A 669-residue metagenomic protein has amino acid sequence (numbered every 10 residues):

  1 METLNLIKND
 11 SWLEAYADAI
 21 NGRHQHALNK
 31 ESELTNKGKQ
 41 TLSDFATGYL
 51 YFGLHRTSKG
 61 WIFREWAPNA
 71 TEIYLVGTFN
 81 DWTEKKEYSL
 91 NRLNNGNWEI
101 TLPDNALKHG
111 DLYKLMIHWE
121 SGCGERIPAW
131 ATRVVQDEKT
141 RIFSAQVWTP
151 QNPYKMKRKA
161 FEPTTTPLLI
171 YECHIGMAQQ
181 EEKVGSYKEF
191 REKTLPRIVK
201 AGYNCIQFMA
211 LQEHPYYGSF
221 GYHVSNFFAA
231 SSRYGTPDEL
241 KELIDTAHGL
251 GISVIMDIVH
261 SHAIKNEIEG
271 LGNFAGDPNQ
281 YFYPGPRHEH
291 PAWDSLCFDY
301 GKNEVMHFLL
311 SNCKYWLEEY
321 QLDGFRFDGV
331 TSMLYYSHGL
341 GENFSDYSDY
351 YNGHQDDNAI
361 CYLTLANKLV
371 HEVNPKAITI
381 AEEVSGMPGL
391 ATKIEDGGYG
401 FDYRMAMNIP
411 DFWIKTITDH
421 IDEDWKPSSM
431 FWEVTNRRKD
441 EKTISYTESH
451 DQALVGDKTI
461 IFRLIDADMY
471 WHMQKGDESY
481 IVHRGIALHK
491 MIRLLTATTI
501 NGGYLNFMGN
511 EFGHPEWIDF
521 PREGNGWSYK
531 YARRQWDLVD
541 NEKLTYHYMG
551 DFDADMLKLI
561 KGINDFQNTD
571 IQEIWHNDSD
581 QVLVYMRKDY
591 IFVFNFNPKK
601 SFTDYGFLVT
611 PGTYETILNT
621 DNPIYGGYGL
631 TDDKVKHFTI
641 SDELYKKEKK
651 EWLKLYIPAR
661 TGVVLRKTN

Functional and structural regions predicted by a protein language model:
M1-I62, T83-K85, S89-E172, M177-E182 (+2 more regions): The feature marks proteins involved in alpha-glucan
F63-A67, I73, G77, N597-T613: Surface-exposed beta-strand/loop patches in extracellular or lumenal glycoproteins
E65, L115, C173, I198 (+13 more regions): Conserved, mostly hydrophobic/aromatic
H109-Y113, K588, D633-N669: C-terminal beta-strand-rich structural cap/linker in extracellular carbohydrate-active enzymes
V135, P153, K157-T165, I170 (+2 more regions): Substrate-binding/active-site clefts of carbohydrate-active enzymes
E289-S295, Y300, G353, Y628-W652: Surface-exposed acidic, glycine/proline-enriched linker/cap segments that occur as 15-30-residue helix-coil
Q321-D323, G341-Y529, K561-G606, T613 (+2 more regions): Conserved alpha/beta catalytic core and glycan-binding cleft of carbohydrate-active enzymes
N367-K368, N374-P375, R534-E573, A659-V664: Aromatic- and carboxylate-lined catalytic core of secreted/periplasmic carbohydrate-active enzymes
